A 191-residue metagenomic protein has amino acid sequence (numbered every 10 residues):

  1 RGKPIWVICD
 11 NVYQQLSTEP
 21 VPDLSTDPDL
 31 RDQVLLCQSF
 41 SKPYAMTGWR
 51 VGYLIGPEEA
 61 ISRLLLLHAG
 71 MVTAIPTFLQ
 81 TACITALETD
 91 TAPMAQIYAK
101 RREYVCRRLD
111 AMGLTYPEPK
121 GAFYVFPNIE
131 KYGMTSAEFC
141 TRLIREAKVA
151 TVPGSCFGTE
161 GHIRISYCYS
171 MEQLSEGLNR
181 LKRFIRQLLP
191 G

Functional and structural regions predicted by a protein language model:
R1-G191: PLP-dependent class I/II
